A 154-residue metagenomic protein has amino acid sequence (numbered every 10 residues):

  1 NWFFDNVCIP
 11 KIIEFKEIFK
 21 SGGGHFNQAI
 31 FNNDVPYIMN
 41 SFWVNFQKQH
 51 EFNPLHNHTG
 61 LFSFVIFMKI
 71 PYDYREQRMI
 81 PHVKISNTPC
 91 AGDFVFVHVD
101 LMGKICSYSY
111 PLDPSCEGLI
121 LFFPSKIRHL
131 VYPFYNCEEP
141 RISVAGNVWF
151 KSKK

Functional and structural regions predicted by a protein language model:
N1-L61: Signature of the catalytic double-stranded beta-helix
G24-F26, F94, V148: Compositionally biased, intrinsically disordered low-complexity regions
N40-F122, L130-Y132, E139-I142: Catalytic core of non-heme Fe(II) oxygenases with the double-stranded beta-helix
A145-K154: Double-stranded beta-helix
